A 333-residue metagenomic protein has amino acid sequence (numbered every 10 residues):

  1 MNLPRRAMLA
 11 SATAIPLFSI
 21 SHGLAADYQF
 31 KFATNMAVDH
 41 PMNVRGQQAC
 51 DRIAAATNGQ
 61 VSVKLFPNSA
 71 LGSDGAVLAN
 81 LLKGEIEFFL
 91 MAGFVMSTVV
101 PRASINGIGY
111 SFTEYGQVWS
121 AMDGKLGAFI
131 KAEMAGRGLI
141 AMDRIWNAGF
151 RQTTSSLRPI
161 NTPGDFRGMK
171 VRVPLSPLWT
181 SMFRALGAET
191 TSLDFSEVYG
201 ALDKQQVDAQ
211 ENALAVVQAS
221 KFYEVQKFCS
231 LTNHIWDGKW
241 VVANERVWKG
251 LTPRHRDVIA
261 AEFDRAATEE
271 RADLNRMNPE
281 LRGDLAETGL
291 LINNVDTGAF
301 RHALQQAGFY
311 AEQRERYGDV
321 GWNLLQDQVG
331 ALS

Functional and structural regions predicted by a protein language model:
N2-L3, L9-F18, L24-Q117, K125-L126 (+1 more regions): N-terminal secretory/targeting leader peptides
